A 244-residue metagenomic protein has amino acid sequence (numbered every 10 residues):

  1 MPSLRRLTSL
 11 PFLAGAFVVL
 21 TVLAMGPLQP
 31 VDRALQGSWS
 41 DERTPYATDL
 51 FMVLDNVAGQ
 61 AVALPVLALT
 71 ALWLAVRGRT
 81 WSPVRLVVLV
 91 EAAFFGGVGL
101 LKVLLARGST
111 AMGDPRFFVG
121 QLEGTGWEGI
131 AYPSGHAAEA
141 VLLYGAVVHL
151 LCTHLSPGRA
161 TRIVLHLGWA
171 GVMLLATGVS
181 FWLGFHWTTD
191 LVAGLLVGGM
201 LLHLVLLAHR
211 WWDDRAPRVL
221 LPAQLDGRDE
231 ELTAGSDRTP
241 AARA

Functional and structural regions predicted by a protein language model:
M1-V66, V103-G124, R243: N-terminal transmembrane-helix/juxtamembrane module of multi-pass inner/ER membrane proteins
L7, F12, L69-G97: Interfacial segments of alpha-helical transmembrane regions
G37, L86-E91, L165, G194-L195: Alpha-helical transmembrane segments of multi-pass membrane proteins, especially transporters and channels
T48-D49, V66-W73, V172-G178: Hydrophobic, membrane-inserted alpha-helices
A58-R79, E139-V147, L151: Hydrophobic alpha-helical transmembrane segments
A63-V66, T70, E91, L165-V172: Hydrophobic alpha-helical transmembrane segments of polytopic
R85-D114, G171-L191: Hydrophobic alpha-helical transmembrane segments of integral membrane proteins
R116-A244: Membrane-embedded catalytic cores of phosphoryl/pyrophosphoryl-handling enzymes
